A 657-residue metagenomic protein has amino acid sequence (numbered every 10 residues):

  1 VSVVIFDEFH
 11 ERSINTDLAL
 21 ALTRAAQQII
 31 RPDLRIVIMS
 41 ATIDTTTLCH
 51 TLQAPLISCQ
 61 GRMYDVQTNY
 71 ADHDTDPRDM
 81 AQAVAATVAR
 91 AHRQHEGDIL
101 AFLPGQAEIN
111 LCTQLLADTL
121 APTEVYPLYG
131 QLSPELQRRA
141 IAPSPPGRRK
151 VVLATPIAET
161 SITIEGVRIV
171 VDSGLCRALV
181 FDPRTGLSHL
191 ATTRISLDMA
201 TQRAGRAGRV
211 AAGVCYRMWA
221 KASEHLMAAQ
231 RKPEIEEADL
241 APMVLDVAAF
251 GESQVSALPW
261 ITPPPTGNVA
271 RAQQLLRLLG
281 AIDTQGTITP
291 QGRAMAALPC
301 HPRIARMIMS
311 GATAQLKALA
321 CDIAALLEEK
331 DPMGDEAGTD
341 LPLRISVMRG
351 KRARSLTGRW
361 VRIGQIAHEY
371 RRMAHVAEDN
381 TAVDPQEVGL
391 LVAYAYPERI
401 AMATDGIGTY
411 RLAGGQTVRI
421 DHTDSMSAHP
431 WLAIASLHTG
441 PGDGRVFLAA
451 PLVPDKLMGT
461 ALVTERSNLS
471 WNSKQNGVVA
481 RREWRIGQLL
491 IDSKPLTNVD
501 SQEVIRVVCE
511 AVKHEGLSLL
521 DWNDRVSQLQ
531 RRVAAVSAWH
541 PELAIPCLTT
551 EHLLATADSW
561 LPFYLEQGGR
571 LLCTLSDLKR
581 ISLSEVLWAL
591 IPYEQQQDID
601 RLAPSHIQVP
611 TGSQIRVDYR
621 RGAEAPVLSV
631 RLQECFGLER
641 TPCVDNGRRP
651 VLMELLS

Functional and structural regions predicted by a protein language model:
V1-M307, R419, H438, G622 (+1 more regions): P-loop NTPase motor module signature
E8, L115, A121-P122, P127 (+4 more regions): Second RecA-like catalytic domain
L56-C59, G408-L412, W471, A603-P610: Short acidic-hydrophobic surface loop/beta-edge motif
Q60, R209-V210, A238-D239, K317 (+3 more regions): A short, structural micro-pattern
N69, G174, L326, A413 (+6 more regions): Structured loops at beta-to-helix junctions and adjacent beta-edge loops in soluble globular domains
G205, A433-V453, S629-L652: Short, solvent-exposed cationic patches
E585, A589-S657: C-terminal structured domains
